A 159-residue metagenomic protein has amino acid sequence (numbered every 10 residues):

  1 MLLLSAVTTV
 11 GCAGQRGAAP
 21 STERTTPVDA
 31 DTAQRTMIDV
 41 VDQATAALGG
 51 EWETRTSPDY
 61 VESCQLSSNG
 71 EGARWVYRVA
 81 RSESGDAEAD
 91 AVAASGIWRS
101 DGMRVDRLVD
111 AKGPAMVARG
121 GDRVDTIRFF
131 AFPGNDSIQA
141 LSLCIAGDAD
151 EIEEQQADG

Functional and structural regions predicted by a protein language model:
M1-L4: Sec-dependent N-terminal signal peptides
V7-G11: C-terminal motif of bacterial Sec signal peptides marking the signal peptidase cleavage site
A13-R16: Bacterial signal peptide processing site
A18-D31, S63-G96: Terminal, regulation- and interaction-focused segments at domain boundaries
D31-V76: Compositionally biased P/S/T/G-rich terminal and signal peptide-adjacent segments that lie outside catalytic cores
S82-I152: Extracytosolic low-complexity repeat regions of secreted or lipid-anchored proteins
E151-G159: Short, charged, intrinsically disordered terminal tails
